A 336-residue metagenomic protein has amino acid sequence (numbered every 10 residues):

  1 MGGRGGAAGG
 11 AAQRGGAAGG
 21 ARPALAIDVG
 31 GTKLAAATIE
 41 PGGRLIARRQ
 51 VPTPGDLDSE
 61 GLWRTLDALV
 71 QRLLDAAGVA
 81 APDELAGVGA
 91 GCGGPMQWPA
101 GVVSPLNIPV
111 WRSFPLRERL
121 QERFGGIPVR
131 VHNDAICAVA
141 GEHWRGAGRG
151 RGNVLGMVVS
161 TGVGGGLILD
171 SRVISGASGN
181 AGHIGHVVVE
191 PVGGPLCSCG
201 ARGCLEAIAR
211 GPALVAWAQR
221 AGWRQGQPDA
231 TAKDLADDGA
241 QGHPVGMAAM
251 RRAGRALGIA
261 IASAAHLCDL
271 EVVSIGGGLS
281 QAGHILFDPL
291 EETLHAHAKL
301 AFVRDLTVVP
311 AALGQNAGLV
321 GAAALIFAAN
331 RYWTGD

Functional and structural regions predicted by a protein language model:
M1-G87, Q97-A100, E118-V129, G141-R151 (+2 more regions): ATP-binding/phosphotransfer module of carbohydrate and carboxylate kinases, centering on a glycine-rich
D28, G89-G93, H132, G156-G162 (+1 more regions): Short beta-strand segments
Q50, N107-I108, S178, A249: Short clusters of small/polar residues that mark proteolytic maturation junctions
G101-R112: A charged helix-plus-loop insertion that forms the helical arch/lid used to bind and gate nucleic-acid substrates
P115: A conserved beta-strand->loop->alpha-helix hinge within the catalytic CA
R130, I136: Glycine/small-residue-rich loop that forms an oxyanion/phosphate-binding "nest" at active or ligand-binding sites
C137-W144, G165-L167, H186-V187: Adenylate-forming
N180-I184: Structural signature of FAD isoalloxazine-binding scaffolds in flavoprotein oxidoreductases
